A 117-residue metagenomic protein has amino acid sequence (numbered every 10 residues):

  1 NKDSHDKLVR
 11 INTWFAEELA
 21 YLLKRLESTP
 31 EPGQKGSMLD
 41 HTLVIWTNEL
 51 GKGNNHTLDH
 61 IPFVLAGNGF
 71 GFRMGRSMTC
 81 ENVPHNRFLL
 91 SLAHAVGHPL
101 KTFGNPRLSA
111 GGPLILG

Functional and structural regions predicted by a protein language model:
N1-G117: Ligand-binding pockets and gating/stacking loops
